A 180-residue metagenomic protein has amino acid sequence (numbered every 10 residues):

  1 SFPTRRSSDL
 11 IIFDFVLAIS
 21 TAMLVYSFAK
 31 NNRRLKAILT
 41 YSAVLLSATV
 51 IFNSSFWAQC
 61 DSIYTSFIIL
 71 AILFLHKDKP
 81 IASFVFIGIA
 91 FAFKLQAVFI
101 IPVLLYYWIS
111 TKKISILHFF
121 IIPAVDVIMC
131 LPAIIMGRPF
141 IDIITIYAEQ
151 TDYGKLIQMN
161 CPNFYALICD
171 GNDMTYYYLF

Functional and structural regions predicted by a protein language model:
S1, R5-H76, P80, W108-F180: Primarily membrane-embedded glycan-assembly and transfer machineries that use lipid-linked glycans
S62, I81, V85-I109, I128: Transmembrane helices and adjacent periplasmic/lumenal helix-loop junctions of polyprenol-phosphate-dependent
